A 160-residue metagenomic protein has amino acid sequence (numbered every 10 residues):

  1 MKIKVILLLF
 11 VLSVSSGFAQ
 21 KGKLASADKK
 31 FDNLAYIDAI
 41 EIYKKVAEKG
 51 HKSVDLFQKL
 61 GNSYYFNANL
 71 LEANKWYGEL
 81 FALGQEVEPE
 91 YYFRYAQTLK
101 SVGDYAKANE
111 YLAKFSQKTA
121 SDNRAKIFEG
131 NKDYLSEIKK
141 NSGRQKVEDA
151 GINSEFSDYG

Functional and structural regions predicted by a protein language model:
Q20-K45, K49: Alpha-helical segment of the N-proximal tetratricopeptide repeat
K21, D55, P89-E90: Start-of-helix register in tetratricopeptide repeats
K59, R94, F128-N131: Canonical tetratricopeptide repeat
S101, Y105, Q117-G160: Short, conserved micro-motifs composed of acidic
